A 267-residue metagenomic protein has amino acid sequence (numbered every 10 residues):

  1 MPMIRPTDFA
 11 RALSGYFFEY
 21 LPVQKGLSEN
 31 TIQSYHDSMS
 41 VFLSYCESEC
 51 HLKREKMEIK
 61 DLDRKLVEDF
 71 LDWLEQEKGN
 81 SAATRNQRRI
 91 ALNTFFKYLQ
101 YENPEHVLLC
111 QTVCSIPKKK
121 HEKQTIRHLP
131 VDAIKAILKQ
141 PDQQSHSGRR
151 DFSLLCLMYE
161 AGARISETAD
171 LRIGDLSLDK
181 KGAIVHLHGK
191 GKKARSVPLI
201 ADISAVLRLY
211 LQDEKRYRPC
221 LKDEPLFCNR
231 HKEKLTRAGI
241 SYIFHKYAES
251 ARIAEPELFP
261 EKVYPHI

Functional and structural regions predicted by a protein language model:
M1-I267: Conserved catalytic core of the tyrosine transesterase superfamily
